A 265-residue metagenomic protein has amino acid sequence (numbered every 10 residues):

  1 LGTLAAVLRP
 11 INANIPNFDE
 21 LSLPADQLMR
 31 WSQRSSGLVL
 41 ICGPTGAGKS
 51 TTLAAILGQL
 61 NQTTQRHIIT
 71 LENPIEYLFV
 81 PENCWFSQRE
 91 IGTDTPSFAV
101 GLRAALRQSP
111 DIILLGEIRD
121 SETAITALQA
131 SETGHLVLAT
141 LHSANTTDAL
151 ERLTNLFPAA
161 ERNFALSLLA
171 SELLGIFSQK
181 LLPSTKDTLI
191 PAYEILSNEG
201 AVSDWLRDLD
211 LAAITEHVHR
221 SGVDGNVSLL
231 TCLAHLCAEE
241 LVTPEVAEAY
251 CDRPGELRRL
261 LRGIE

Functional and structural regions predicted by a protein language model:
L1-E265: Short, flexible helix-loop junctions that flank or precede catalytic/ligand sites
